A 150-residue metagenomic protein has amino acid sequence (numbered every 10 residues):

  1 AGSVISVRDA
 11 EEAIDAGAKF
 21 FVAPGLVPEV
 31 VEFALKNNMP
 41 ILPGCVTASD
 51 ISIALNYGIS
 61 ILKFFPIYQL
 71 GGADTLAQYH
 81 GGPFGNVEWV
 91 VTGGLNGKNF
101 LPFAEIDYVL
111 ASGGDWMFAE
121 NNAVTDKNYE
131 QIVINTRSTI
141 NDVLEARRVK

Functional and structural regions predicted by a protein language model:
A1-G2, F21-A23, I41-G44, L62-F64 (+2 more regions): Hydrophobic faces of well-ordered beta-strands that scaffold small-molecule active sites in alpha/beta enzyme cores
A1-T47: Glycine/small-residue-rich loop that forms an oxyanion/phosphate-binding "nest" at active or ligand-binding sites
S6-A16, S49-G58, H80-G81, L95-A111: Catalytic cores of alpha/beta
A10, V31, I51, A73-A77 (+2 more regions): Generic structural signal for well-ordered alpha-helices, preferentially at hydrophobic/aromatic core positions
F20, P24-V30, K63-A73, Y108-I132: Glycine-rich phosphate-binding active-site loops on the catalytic face of alpha/beta enzymes
A34-M39, N122-K150: C-terminal helical cap(s) of enzyme catalytic domains, especially alpha/beta-barrels
G82, N86, I106, D142-A146: Change "in soluble alpha/beta enzymes" to "in soluble alpha/beta proteins
